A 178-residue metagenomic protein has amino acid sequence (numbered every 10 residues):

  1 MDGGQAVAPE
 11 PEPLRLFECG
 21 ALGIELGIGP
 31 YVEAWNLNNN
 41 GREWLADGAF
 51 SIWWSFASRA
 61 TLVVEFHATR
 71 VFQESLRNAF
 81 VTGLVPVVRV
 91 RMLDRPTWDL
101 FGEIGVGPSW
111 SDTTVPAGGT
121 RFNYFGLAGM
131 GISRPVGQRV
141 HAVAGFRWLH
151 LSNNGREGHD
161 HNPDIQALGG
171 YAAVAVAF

Functional and structural regions predicted by a protein language model:
M1-W53, A167-F178: Short glycine/proline- and aromatic-enriched beta-strand/turn motifs that initiate or cap beta-hairpins
E12-L14, N36-N40, I52-W54, E74-L76 (+4 more regions): Outer-membrane beta-barrel proteins
L14-I24, S58-L62, P96-G102, Q138-A142 (+1 more regions): Outer-envelope beta-barrel architecture signal
G20, N40-A46, N78-L84, T120-G126 (+1 more regions): Residues that define the transmembrane beta-barrel architecture of outer-membrane proteins
L22-V32, V64-A68, G102-P108, A144-H150: Transmembrane beta-barrel strands of outer-membrane/channel proteins
G29-L37, T69-S75, P108-V115, H150-G158: Sequence/structural signature of outer-membrane beta-barrel proteins
A46-T114, A173-A177: Gram-negative (and chloroplast) outer-membrane scaffold detector with strong preference for beta-barrel transmembrane
I132-F178: Predominantly the C-terminal beta-signal and adjacent terminal strand-loop region of outer-membrane beta-barrel
